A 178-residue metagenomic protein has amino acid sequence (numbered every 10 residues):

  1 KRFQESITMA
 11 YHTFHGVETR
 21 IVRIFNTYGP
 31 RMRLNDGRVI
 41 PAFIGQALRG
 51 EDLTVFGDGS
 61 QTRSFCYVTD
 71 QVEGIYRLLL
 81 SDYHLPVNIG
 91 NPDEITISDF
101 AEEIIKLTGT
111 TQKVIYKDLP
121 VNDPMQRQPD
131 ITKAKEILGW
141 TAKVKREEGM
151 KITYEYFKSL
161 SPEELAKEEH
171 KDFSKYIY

Functional and structural regions predicted by a protein language model:
K1-E5, G37-R38, F65, E94: Short-chain dehydrogenase/reductase
K1-R20, L48-R49: Active-site Tyr-X1-5-Lys
Q4, T8, F43, A101: Aromatic/hydrophobic pocket-lining residues that form π-stacking "cages" and hydrophobic walls in ligand
V17-R38: Flexible, glycine-rich beta-alpha linker
N26, A47-Y178: C-terminal substrate-binding subdomain of Rossmann-fold SDR/epimerase-dehydratase oxidoreductases
